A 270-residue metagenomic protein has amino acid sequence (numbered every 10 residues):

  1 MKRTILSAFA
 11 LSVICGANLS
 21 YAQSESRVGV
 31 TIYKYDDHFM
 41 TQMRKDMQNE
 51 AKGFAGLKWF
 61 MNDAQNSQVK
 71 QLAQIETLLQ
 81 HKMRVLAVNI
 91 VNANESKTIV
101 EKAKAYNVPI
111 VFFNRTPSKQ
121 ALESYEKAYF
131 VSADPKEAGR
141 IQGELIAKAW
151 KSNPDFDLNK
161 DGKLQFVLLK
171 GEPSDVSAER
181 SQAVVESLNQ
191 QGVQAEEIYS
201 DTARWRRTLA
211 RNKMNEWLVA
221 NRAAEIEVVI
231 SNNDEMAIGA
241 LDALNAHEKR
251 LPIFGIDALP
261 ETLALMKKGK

Functional and structural regions predicted by a protein language model:
M1-S7: Bacterial N-terminal signal peptides that target proteins for export
S7-A17: Bacterial N-terminal signal peptides
A22-K270: A residue-level marker of the well-folded mature domains of exported/periplasmic proteins
